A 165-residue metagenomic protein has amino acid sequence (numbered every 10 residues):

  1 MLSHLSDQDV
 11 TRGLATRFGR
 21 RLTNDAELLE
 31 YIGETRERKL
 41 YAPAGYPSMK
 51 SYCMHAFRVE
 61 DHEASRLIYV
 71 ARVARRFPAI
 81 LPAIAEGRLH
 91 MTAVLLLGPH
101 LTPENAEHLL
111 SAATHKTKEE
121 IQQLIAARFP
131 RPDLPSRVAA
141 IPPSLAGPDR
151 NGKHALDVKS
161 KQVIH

Functional and structural regions predicted by a protein language model:
M1-H165: Short helix-coil boundary/hinge micro-motifs
